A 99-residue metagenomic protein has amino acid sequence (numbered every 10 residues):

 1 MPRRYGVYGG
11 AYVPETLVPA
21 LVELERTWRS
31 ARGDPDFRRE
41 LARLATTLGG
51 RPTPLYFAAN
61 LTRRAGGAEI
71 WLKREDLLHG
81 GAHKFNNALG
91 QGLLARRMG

Functional and structural regions predicted by a protein language model:
M1-G99: PLP-dependent amino-acid enzyme catalytic core
